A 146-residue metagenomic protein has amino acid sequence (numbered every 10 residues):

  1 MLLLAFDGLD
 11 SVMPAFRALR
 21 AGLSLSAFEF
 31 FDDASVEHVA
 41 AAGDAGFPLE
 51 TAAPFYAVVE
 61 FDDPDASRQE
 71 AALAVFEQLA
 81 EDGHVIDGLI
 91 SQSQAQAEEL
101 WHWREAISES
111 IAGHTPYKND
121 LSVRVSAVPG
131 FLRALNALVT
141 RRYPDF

Functional and structural regions predicted by a protein language model:
M1-F146: Noncatalytic alpha-helical scaffold of FAD-dependent oxidoreductases
